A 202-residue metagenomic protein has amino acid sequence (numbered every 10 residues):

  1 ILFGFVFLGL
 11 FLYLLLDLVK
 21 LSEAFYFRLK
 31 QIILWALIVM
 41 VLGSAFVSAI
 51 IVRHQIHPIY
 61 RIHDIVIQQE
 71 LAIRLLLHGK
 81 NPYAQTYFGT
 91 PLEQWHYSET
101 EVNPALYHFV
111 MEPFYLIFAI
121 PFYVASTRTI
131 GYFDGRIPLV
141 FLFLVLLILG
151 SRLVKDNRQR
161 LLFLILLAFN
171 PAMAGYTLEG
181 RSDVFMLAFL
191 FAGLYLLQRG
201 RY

Functional and structural regions predicted by a protein language model:
I1-Y202: Multi-pass membrane glycosyltransferase architecture that uses lipid-linked
